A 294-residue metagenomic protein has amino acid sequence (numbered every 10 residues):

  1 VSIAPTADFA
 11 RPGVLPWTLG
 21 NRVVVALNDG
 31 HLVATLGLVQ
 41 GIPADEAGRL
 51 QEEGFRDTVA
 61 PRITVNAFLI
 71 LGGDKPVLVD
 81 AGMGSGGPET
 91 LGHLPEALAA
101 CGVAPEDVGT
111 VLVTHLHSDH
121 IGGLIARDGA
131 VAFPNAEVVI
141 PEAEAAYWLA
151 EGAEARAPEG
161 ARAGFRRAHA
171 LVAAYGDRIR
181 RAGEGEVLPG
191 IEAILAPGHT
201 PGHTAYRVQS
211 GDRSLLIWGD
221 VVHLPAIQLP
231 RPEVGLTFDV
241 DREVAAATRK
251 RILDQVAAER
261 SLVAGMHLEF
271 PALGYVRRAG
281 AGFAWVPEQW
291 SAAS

Functional and structural regions predicted by a protein language model:
S2-P16: Short acidic, Pro/Gly- and aromatic-enriched capping/linker segments at domain boundaries
G13-C101, A205-V221: Conserved beta-strand hairpin/beta-sheet module of binuclear metal-dependent hydrolase folds, prominently
D29-G30, A81-G84, L116, A143-E144 (+4 more regions): Active-site metal-binding loops of divalent metal-dependent hydrolases
V77-V79, L112, V138, L215-I217 (+1 more regions): Residue-level marker for buried hydrophobic side chains located in beta-strands that build the well-ordered beta-sheet
G92, A99-V103, D107, P134-L195 (+2 more regions): Metallo-beta-lactamase
E96, G122-V131, Y275-V276: Metal-dependent catalytic neighborhoods of phosphoester/phosphodiester hydrolases
V108-D119: Metallo-beta-lactamase
G211-S294: Cap/insert and terminal regions of metallo-dependent hydrolase folds
